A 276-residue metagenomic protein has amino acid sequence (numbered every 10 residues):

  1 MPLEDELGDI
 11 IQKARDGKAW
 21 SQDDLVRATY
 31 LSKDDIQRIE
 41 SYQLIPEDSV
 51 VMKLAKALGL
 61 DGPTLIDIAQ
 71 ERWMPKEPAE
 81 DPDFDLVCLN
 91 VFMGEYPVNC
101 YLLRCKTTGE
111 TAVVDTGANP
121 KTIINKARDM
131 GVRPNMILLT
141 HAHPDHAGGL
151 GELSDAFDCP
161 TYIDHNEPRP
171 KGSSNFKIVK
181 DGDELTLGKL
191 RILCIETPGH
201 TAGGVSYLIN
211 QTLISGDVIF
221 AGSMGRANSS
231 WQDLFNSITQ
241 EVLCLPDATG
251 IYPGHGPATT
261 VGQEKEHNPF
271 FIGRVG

Functional and structural regions predicted by a protein language model:
M1-K18: A short, Lys/Arg-rich alpha-helix, primarily the initiator
I11, Q22-V26, I36-I39, L65: Conserved hydrophobic/aromatic packing and binding residues within compact polymer-binding modules
Y30, S49-T64: DNA major-groove recognition helix of helix-turn-helix/homeodomain DNA-binding modules
L31-I45: Recognition helix of helix-turn-helix/homeodomain-like DNA-binding domains that insert into the DNA major groove
I45, N119-L190: Active-site HxH/HxHxD metal-binding segment of metal-dependent hydrolases
G59-K76: Short C-terminal boundary/hinge segments that cap the last helix of small helical domains
A79-D129, S206-G216, A221-G222: Conserved beta-strand hairpin/beta-sheet module of binuclear metal-dependent hydrolase folds, prominently
E196, T201-G276: Metallo-beta-lactamase
